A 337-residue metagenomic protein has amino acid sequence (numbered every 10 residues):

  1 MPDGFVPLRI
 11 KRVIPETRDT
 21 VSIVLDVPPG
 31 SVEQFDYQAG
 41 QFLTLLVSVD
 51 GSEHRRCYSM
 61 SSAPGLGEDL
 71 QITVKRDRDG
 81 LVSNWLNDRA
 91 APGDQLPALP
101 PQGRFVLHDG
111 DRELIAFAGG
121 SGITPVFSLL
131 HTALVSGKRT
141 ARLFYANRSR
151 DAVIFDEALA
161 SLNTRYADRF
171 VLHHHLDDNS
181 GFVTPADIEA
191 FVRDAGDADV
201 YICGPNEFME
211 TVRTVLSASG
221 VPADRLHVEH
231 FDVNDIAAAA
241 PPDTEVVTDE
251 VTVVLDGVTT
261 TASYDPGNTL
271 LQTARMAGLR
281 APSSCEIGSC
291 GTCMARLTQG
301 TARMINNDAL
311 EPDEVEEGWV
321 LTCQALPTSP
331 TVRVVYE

Functional and structural regions predicted by a protein language model:
M1-P2, P7-R9, P15, D19 (+6 more regions): Iron-sulfur (Fe-S) cluster-binding modules
P2-Q95, E113, N147-S149, A160 (+1 more regions): Ferredoxin-reductase
S48, P101-Q102, T298: Short, surface-exposed secondary-structure boundary micro-motifs
N84-T252, T259: FNR/FR-type flavoprotein reductase catalytic core
V247-S289: C-terminal accessory/binding modules appended to enzymatic or scaffolding proteins
T260, R275-A277, P282, G291-E337: Iron-sulfur (Fe-S) cluster-binding segments and ferredoxin-like electron-carrier domains, especially [2Fe-2S]
